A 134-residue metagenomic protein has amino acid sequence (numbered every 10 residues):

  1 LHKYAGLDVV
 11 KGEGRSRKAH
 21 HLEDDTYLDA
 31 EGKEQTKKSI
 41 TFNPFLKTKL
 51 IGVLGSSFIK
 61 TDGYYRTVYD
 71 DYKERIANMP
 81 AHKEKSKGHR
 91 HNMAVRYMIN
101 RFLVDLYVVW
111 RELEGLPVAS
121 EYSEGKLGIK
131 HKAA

Functional and structural regions predicted by a protein language model:
L1-G88, V109: Phosphate-backbone recognition surface of nucleic-acid-processing proteins
K60-A134: Acidic, carboxylate-rich catalytic segments that either coordinate divalent cations
